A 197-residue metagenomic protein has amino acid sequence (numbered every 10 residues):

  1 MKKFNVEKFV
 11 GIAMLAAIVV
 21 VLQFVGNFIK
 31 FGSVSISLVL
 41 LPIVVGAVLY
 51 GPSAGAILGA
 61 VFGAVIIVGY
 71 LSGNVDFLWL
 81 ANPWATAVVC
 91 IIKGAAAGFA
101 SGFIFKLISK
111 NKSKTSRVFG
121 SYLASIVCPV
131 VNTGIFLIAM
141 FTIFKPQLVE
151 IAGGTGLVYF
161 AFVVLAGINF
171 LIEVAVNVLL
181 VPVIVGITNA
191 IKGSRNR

Functional and structural regions predicted by a protein language model:
M1-A16, F119, L123, M140-F144 (+1 more regions): Alpha-helical transmembrane segments and their cytosolic interface
M1-I57: Hydrophobic transmembrane alpha-helices
F4-N5, S33-V34, N74-L80, K112-T115 (+1 more regions): Helix-boundary and loop/linker segments of multi-pass membrane transporters
A13, A17, L41, A56 (+9 more regions): Residue-level signature of the transmembrane alpha-helical core of multi-pass small-molecule transporters
V19, G102-S109, T133-L148, V181 (+2 more regions): Juxtamembrane/transmembrane-helix interface segments of polytopic membrane transporters
Q23-S35, V61-F99: Interfacial aromatic-anchored transmembrane helix boundaries in multi-pass membrane proteins
V68, I91, A95, F99 (+3 more regions): Mid-bilayer segments of alpha-helical transmembrane spans in multi-pass integral membrane proteins that mediate
L107-G134, R197: Internal alpha-helical transmembrane segments of multi-pass membrane proteins
